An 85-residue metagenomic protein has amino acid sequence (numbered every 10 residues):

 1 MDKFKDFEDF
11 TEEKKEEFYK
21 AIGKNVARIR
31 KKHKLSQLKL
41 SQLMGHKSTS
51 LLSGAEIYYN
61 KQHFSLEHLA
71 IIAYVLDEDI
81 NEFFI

Functional and structural regions predicted by a protein language model:
D2-H33: A short, Lys/Arg-rich alpha-helix, primarily the initiator
V26, L40-S41, L51-A55, F83: Conserved hydrophobic/aromatic packing and binding residues within compact polymer-binding modules
V26, Q37, L66-L69: Helix-turn-helix DNA-binding elements, focusing on the entry/boundary residues of the two helices that contact DNA
K32, L43, V75: Residues within the alpha-helical elements of helix-turn-helix
K39-Q42, I72: Short alpha-helical "recognition helix" segments of helix-turn-helix
G45-H63: Recognition helix of helix-turn-helix/homeodomain-like DNA-binding domains that insert into the DNA major groove
S65-E82: DNA major-groove recognition helix of helix-turn-helix/homeodomain DNA-binding modules
